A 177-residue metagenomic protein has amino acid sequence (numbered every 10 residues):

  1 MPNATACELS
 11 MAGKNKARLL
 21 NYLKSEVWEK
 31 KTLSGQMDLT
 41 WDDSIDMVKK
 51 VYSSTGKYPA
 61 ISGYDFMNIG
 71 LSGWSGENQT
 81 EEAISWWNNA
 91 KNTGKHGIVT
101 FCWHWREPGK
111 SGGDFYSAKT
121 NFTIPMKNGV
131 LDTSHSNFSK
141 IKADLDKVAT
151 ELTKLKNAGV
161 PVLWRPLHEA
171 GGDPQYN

Functional and structural regions predicted by a protein language model:
M1-S85: N-terminal module-boundary/linker segments of secreted carbohydrate-active enzymes
L71-N177: Substrate-binding cleft of extracellular glycoside hydrolase catalytic domains
